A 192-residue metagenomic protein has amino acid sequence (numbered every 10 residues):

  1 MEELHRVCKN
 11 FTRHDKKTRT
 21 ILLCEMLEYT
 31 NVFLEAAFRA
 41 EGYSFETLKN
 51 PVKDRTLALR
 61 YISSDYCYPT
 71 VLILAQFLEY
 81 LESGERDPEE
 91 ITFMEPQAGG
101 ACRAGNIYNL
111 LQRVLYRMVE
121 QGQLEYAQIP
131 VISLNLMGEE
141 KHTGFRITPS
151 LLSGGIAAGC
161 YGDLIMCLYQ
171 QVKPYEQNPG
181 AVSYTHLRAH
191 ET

Functional and structural regions predicted by a protein language model:
M1-R188: An N-terminal assembly and electron-transfer interface module characteristic of large anaerobic redox and radical
